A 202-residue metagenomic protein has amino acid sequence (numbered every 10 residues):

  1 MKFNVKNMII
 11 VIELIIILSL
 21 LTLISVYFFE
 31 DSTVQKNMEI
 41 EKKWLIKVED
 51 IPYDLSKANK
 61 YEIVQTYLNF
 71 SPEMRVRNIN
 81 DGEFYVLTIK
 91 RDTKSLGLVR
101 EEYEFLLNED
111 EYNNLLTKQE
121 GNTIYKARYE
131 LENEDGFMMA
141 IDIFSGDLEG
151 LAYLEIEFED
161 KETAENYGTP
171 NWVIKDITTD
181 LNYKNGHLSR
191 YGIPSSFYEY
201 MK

Functional and structural regions predicted by a protein language model:
K2-I16: N-terminal Sec-pathway targeting helices
F3, F28-F29: Aromatic (phenylalanine/tyrosine) cluster motif
V11-I12, S25, T33: Intrinsically disordered, low-complexity regions enriched for glutamine and histidine
E13, L20, E49-D50: Enrichment for repetitive, rod-forming helical segments
I17-V26: Hydrophobic alpha-helical membrane-insertion segments, chiefly the h-region of N-terminal signal peptides
F29-K202: Phosphate-end processing signature that detects enzymes handling 5′-triphosphorylated RNA and polyphosphate
